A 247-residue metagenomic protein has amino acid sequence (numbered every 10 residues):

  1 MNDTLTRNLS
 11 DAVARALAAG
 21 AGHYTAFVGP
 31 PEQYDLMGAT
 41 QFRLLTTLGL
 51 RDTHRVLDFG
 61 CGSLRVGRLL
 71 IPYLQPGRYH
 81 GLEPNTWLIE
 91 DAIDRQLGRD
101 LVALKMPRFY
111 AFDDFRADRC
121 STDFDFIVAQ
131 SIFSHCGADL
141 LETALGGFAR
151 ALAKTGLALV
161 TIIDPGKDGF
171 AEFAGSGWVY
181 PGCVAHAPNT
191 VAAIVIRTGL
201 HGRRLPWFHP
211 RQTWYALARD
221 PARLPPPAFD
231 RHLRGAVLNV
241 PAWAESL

Functional and structural regions predicted by a protein language model:
M1-T47, S63-R119, C136-T143, G147 (+1 more regions): Class I (Rossmann-like) S-adenosyl-L-methionine-dependent methyltransferase catalytic domain, capturing the SAM-binding
T53-G62: Conserved class I S-adenosyl-L-methionine
R55, T155-L157: Short glycine-centered segments of the SAM/dcSAM-binding site in methyltransferase folds
A117-I127: A short acidic, Gly/Pro-enriched loop at the edge of an enzyme's catalytic core that lines a small-molecule cofactor
F126-D139: A short SAM/SAH-binding and catalytic strip from SAM-dependent methyltransferases
